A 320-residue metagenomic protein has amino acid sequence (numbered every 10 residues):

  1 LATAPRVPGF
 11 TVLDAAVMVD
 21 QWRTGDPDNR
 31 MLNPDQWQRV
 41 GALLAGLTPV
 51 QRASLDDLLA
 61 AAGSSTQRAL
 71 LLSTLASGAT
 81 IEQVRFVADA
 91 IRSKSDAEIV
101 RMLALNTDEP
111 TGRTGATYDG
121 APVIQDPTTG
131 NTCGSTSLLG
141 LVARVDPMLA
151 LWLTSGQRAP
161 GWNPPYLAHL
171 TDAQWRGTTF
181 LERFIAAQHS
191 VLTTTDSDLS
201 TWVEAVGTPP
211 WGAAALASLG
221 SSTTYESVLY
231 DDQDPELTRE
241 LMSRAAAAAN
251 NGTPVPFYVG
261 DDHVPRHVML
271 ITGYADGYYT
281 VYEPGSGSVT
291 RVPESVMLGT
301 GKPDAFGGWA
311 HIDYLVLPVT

Functional and structural regions predicted by a protein language model:
L1-R68, S77: Generic N-terminal leader/targeting and pre-domain segments
T3-A16, D28-M31, R239-S243, A247-N251 (+1 more regions): Active-site signature of cysteine proteases
V12-A15, Q36-V40, Q51-L55, Q67-R68 (+7 more regions): Short amphipathic alpha-helical segments that mediate assembly, nucleic-acid/protein binding, or membrane association
L32, V40, L47, L55-G63 (+2 more regions): Noncatalytic regulatory segments and standalone regulatory/sensor domains
D35, F86-D196, P256: Active-site nucleophile-adjacent alpha helix/oxyanion-hole segment immediately C-terminal to the catalytic cysteine
D126-A143, V203-L216, H267: Active-site nucleophilic cysteine motif
I185-A215: Low-complexity, serine/threonine/proline-enriched polar segments
A205, W211-V264: Long, positively charged binding patches that form subdomain-scale interaction surfaces for polyanionic ligands
